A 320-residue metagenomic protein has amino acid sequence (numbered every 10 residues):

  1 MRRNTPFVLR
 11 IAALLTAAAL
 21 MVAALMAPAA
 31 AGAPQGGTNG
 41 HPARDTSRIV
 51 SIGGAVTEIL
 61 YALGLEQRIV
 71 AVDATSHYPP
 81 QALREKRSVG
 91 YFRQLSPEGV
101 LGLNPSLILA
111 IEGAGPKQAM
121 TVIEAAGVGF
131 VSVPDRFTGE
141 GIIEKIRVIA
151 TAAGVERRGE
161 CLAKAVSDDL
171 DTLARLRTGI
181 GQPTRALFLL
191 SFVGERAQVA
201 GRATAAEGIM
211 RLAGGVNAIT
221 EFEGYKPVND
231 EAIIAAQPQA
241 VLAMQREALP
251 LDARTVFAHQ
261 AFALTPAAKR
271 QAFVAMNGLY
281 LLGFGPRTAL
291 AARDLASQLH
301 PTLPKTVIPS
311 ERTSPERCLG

Functional and structural regions predicted by a protein language model:
M1-L9: N-terminal secretory signal peptides that target proteins for export/translocation
A12-P28: Bacterial N-terminal signal peptides
A24-T38: Signal peptide processing junction and immediate N-terminal pro/mature segment of secreted/exported proteins
A43-R48, L107, Q118-E195, N217-E221 (+2 more regions): Extracytoplasmic substrate-binding proteins
S47-L103, L107-A119, Q245, R254: A short, structured surface patch at a secondary-structure boundary
G53, E112-G113, D135, F222-Y225 (+2 more regions): Short secondary-structure boundary segments
P97-N104, A126, V228-Q237: Short helices/loops that flank or line small-molecule/ion binding pockets
A200-Y225, Q245, V274-A275: His/Asp/Glu-enriched short active-site or ligand-binding loop at hydrolase and phosphoryl-transfer sites
